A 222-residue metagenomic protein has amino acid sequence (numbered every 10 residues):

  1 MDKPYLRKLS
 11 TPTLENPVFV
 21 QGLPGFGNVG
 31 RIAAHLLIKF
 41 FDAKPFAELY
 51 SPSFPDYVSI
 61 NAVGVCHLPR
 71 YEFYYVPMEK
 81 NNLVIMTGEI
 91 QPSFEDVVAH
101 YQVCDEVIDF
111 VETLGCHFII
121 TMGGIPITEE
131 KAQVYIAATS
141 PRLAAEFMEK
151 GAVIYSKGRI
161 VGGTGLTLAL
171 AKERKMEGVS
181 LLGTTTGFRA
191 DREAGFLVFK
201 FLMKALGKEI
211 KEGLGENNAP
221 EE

Functional and structural regions predicted by a protein language model:
M1-I90: N-terminal short beta-loop-beta anion/metal-coordinating cradle
P24, I32-H35, G187-E222: Long, Lys/Arg- and hydrophobic-enriched amphipathic alpha-helices
N28-I32, V98-Q102, E106, G162 (+2 more regions): Conserved active-site and cofactor/substrate-binding residues in soluble primary-metabolism enzymes
A47, V84-M86, F118-I120, E177-L182: Hydrophobic/aromatic beta-strand patches that form the interior of the parallel beta-sheet core in alpha/beta enzyme
I90-F94, T185-G187: A generic structural motif
F94-R142: Internal, conserved structured core segments that host functional sites
D105-I119, K172-E177, K204-I210: Secondary-structure boundary elements
P126-A205: Catalytic cores of processing enzymes, dominated by hydrolases/peptidases, characterized by acidic/His-rich
